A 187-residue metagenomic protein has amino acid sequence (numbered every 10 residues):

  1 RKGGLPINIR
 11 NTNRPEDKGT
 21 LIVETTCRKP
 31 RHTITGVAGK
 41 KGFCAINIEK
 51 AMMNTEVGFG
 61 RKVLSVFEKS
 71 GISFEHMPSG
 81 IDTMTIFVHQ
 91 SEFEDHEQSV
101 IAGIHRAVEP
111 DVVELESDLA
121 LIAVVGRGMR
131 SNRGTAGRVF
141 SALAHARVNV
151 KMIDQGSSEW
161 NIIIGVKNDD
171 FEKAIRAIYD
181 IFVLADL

Functional and structural regions predicted by a protein language model:
R1-S157, N161-L187: C-terminal catalytic "cap/lid" subdomain
